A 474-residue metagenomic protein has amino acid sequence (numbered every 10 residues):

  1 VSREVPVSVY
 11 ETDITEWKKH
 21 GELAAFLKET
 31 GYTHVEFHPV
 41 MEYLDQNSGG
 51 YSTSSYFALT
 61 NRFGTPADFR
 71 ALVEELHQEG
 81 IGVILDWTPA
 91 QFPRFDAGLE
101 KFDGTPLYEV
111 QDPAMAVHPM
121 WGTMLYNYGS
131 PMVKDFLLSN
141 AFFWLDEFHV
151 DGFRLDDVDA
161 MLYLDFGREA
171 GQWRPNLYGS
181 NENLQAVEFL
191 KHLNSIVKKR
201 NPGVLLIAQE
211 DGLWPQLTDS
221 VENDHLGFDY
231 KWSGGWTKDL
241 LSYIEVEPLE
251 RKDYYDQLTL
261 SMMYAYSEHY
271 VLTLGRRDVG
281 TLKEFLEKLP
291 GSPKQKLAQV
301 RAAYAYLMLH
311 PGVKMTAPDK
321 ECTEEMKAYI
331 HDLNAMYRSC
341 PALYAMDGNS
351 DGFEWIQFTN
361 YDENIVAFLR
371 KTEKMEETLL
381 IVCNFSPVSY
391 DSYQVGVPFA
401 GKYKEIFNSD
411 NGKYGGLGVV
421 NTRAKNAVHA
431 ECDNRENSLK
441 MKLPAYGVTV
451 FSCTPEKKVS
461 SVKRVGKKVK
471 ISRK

Functional and structural regions predicted by a protein language model:
V1, E79, G98-Q111, V246-M262 (+1 more regions): Core domains of carbohydrate- and sulfate-ester-processing enzymes
V1-Y10, T15-G31, L297, M308-K474: Carbohydrate-interacting/catalytic domains
E4, D13-E182: Substrate-binding/active-site clefts of carbohydrate-active enzymes
V9-E11, I84, R154, I207-A208 (+1 more regions): Generic enzyme active-site microenvironment
T15, Y43, R277-G280, G412: Active-site/binding-pocket entry motifs
K18-K19, T65-D68, M132-L137, E182-F189 (+4 more regions): Soluble or luminal CAZymes and related metallo-dependent hydrolases
L23, D68, L72, V133 (+5 more regions): Alpha-helical packing segments of well-folded alpha/beta enzyme cores
H149-D151, F166-P318, R338-D410, L417-G418: Conserved alpha/beta catalytic core and glycan-binding cleft of carbohydrate-active enzymes
